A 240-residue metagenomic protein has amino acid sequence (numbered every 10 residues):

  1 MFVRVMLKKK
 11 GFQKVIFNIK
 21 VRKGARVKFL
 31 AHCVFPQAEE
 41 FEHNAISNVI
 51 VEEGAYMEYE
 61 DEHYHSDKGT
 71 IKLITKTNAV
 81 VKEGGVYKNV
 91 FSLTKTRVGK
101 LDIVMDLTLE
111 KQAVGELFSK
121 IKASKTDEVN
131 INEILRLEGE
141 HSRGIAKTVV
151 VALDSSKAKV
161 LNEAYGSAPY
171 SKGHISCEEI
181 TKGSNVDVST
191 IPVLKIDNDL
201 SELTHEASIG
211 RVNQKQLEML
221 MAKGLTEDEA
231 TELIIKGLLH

Functional and structural regions predicted by a protein language model:
M1-E218, A222-L225, K236-H240: Conserved beta-strand/loop scaffold segments within soluble protein domains that form the structured core and edges
